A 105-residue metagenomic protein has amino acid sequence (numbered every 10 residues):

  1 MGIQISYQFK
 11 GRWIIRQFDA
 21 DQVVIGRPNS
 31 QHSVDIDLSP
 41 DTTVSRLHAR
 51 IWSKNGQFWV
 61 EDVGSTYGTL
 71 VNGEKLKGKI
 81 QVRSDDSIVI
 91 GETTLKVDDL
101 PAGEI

Functional and structural regions predicted by a protein language model:
M1-P40, W52-K54, V89, T93-T94 (+1 more regions): Intrinsically disordered, low-complexity acidic Ser/Thr-rich regulatory segments
I14, V34, F58-V60, T69-L70 (+1 more regions): Intrinsically disordered, low-complexity acidic/polar segments
P28-S30, V63, E74, Q81 (+2 more regions): Surface loops and adjacent helix of pleckstrin homology
T42-R46: Short coil-to-beta-strand transition motifs
H48-S87: Forkhead-associated
